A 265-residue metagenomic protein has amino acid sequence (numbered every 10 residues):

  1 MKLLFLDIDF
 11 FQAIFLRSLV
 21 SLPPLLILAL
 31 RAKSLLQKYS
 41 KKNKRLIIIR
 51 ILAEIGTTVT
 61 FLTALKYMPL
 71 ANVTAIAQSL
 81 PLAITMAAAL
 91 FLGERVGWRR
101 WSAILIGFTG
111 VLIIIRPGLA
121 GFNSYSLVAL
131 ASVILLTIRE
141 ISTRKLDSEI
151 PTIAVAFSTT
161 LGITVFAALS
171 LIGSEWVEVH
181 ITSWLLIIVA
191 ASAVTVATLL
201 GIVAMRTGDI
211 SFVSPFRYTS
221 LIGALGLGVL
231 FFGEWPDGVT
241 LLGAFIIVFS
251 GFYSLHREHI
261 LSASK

Functional and structural regions predicted by a protein language model:
K2-L3, F10-F11, L25, A120-V179 (+2 more regions): Transmembrane alpha-helical segments that form core, pore/gating elements of small-molecule transporters/exporters
D7, F15, Y39-N43, V111 (+3 more regions): Juxtamembrane helix-entry segments on the extracytoplasmic side of multipass membrane proteins
L22-I49, I150, L161-V189, L199-D209 (+1 more regions): Membrane-interface interhelical linkers
L26, I51-V59, P81-M86, V111 (+6 more regions): Hydrophobic/small/kink-forming positions within alpha-helical transmembrane segments of polytopic membrane proteins
K41-I51, V96-F108, Y125-L130, E149-L161 (+1 more regions): Cytoplasmic-side transmembrane-helix entry/capping segments in multi-pass membrane proteins
F61-T63, L80-S102, I222-L241: C-terminal transmembrane-helix exit sites in multi-pass transporters
V73-S79, L146-L161, T198-L230: Helix-helix packing/entry segments at the starts of transmembrane helices
R99-R116, V239-E258: Hydrophobic transmembrane alpha-helices of multi-pass small-molecule transport proteins
